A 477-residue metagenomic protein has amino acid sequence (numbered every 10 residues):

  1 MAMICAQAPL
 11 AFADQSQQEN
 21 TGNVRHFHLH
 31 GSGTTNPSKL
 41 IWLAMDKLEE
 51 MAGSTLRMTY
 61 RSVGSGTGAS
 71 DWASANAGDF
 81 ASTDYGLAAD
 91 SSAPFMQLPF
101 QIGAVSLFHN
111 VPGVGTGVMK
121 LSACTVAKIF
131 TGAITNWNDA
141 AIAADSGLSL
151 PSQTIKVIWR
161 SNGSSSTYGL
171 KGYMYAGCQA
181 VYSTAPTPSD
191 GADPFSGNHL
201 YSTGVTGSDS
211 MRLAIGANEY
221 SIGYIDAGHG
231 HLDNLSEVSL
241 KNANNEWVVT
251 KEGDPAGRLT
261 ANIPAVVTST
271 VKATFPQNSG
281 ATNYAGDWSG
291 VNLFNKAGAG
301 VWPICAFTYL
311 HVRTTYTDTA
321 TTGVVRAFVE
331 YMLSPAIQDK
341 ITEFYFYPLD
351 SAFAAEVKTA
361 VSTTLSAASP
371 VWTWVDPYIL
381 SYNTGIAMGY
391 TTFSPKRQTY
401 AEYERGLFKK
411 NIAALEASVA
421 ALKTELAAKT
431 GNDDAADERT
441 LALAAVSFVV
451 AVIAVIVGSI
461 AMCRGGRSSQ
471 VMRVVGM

Functional and structural regions predicted by a protein language model:
M3-Q17: N-terminal signal peptide
I4-A8, N136, A454, G458-M462: Hydrophobic membrane-targeting signal helices
D14-L426, N432: Flexible loop/hinge segments at secondary-structure junctions
Q18, A420, V449, Q470-V471: Serine/proline-rich low-complexity intrinsically disordered segments, especially terminal tails, linkers
A435-S468: Single-pass membrane-anchoring alpha-helices
G466-M477: Intrinsically disordered cytoplasmic terminal tails of membrane proteins
